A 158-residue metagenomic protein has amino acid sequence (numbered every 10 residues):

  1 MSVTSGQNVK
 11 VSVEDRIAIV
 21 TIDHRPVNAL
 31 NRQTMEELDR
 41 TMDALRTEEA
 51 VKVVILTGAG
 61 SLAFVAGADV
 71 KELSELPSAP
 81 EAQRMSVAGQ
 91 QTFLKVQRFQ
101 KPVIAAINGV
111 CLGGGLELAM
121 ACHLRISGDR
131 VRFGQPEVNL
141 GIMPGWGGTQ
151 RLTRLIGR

Functional and structural regions predicted by a protein language model:
M1-T57, L94: Conserved CoA-thioester-binding segment of acyl-CoA-metabolizing enzymes
S2-V3, K95-R158: Crotonase-fold acyl-CoA enzyme core
V20, L56, D69, L118-A119: Hydrophobic/aromatic residues within transmembrane alpha-helices of multi-pass small-molecule transporters
V27, L62, G67, R130-R132 (+1 more regions): A short, glycine- and basic residue-enriched loop/turn that sits immediately adjacent to a domain's principal
E48, L76, F99-Q100: Acidic-histidine catalytic/liganding microenvironments
G58-L94, C111, N139-I142: Glycine- (often His-adjacent) and acidic-residue-rich active-site loop that binds/positions the CoA thioester
